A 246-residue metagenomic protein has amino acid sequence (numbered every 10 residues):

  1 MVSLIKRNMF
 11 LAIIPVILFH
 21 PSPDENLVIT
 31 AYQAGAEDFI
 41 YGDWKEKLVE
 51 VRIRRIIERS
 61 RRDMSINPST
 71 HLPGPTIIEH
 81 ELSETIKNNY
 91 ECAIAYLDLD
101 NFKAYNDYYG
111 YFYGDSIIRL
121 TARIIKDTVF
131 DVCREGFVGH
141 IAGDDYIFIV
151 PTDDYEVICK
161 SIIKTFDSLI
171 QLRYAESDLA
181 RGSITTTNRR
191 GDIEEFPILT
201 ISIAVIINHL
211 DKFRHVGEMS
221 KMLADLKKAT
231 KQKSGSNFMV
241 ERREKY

Functional and structural regions predicted by a protein language model:
M1-A12: Short amphipathic alpha-helix used as the core "switch/output" element in two-component signaling
I13-P23: A short, hydrophobic beta-strand element within the central beta-sheet of small alpha/beta folds
P21-D38: Alpha4 helix (beta4-alpha4-beta5 surface) of REC/receiver domains from two-component response regulators
V28, I56-I77, D98, A104-D107 (+1 more regions): Amphipathic HAMP/coiled-coil signal-transducing linker helices that couple sensory inputs to cytosolic output domains
D43-I53: C-terminal output helix
P75-A93, K103-D127, F137-G143, D153-K160 (+2 more regions): Conserved long alpha-helical elements within nucleotide-processing catalytic cores of c-di-GMP signaling and class III
H140, Y174-A224, N237-R243: A short glycine-enriched loop-to-beta-strand structural element that forms part of the catalytic core of nucleotide
D145-D178: Short helix/loop segment flanking the catalytic signature motif in cyclic-nucleotide metabolism enzymes
